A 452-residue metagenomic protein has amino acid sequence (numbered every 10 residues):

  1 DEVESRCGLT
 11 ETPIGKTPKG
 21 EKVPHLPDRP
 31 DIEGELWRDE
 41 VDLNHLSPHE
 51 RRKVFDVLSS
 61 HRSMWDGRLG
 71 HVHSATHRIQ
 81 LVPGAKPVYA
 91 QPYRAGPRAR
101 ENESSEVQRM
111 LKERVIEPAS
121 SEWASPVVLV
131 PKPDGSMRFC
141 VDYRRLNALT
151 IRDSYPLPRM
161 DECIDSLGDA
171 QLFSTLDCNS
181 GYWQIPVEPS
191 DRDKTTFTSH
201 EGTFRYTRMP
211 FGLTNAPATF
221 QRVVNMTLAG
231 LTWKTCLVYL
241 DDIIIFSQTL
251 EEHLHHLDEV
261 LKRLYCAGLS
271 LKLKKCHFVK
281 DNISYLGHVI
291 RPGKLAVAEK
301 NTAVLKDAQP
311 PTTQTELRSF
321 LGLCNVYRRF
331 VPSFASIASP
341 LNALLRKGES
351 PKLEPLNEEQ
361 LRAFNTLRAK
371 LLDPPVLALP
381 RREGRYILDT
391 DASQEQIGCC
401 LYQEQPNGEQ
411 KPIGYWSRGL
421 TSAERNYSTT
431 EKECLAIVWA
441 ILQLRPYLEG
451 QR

Functional and structural regions predicted by a protein language model:
G8, V130-R138, L146-R152, W183-P186 (+5 more regions): Catalytic palm subdomain of template-directed nucleic-acid polymerases, centered on the conserved carboxylate motif
L26-Y155, G202, K234-L240, F246-Q248 (+2 more regions): Reverse-transcribing Pol proteins
P48-R68, Y89-E122, S154-L167, L172 (+7 more regions): Inter-domain linker/hinge segments that demarcate the starts of reverse transcriptase and RNase H-type modules
H61, I79, M110, V127 (+20 more regions): Mobile genetic element proteins and their domesticated derivatives, centered on retroelements and DNA transposons
E101, G168-Q171, Y182, E201-K234 (+1 more regions): Conserved pre-motif C helix in the palm subdomain of viral-like polymerases
P133-N147, R159, C163-Q184, A296-V297 (+1 more regions): Conserved catalytic palm subdomain of right-hand nucleotidyl-transferase polymerases, strongest for RNA-directed enzymes
N147, E201-T219, N407-L435, W439: A short, polar/acidic, helix/strand-boundary loop motif
K234, Y239, Y265, K274-G384: C-terminal reverse transcriptase regions that engage the nucleic-acid substrate
